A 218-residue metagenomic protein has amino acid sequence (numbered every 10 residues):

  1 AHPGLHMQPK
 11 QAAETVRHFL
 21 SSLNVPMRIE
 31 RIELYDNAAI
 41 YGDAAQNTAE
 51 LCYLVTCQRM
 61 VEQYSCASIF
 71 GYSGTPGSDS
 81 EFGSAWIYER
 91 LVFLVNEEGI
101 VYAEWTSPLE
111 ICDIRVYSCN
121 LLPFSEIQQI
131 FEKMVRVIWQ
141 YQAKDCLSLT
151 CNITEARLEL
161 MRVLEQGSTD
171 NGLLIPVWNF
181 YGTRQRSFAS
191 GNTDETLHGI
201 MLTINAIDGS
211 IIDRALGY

Functional and structural regions predicted by a protein language model:
A1-G83: Preferential activation on post-signal-peptide N-terminal prodomains/segments of secreted or lumenal proteins
V16, W178-R184, G209: Conserved histidines in hydrophobic membrane contexts and catalytic metal-binding motifs
H18-P26, K133-V137, Y141, F180: Structured segments of extracytoplasmic/periplasmic soluble domains in secreted or envelope-associated proteins
T48-C52, W86-Y88, L173-V177, L197: A general secondary-structure signal for short beta-strands and their flanking turns/coil in non-transmembrane regions
T56-Q63, E159-M161, Y181-S187: Generic short beta-strand segments
C66-W105, F188-Y218: A short, surface-exposed beta-strand/turn
A85-I175: Charged, low-complexity helical/coil segments in non-catalytic cytosolic or luminal regions
R162-L164, D170-I175, Q185-A189, D213 (+1 more regions): Accessory, solvent-exposed terminal regions and/or long lumenal/extracellular loops of proteins
